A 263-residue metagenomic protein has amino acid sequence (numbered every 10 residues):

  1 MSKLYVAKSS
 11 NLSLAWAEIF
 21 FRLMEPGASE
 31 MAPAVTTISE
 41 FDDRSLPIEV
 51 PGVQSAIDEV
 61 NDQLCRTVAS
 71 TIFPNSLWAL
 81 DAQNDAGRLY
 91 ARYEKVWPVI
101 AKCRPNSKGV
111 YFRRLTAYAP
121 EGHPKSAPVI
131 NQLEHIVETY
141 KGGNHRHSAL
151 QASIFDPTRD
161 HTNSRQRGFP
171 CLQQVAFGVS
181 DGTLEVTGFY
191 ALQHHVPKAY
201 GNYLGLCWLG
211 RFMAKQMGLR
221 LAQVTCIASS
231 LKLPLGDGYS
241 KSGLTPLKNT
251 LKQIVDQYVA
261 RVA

Functional and structural regions predicted by a protein language model:
M1-A263: Terminal, non-catalytic protein-protein interaction segments that mediate quaternary/complex assembly
